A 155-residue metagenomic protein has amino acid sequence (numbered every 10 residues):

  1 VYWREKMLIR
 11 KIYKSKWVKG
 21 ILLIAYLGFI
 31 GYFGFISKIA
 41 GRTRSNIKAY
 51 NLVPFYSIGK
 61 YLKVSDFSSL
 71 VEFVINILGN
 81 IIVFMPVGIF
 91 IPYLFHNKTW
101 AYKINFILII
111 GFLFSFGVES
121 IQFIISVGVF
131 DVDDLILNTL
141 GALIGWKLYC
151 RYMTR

Functional and structural regions predicted by a protein language model:
Y2-V127, V132, W146-R155: Bulky hydrophobic segments
